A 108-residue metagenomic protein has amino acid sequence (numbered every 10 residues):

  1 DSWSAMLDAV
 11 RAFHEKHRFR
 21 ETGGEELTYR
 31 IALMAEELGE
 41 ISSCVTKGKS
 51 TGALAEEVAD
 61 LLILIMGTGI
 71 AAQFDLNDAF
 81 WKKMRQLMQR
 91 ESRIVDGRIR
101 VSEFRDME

Functional and structural regions predicted by a protein language model:
D1-V58, L62-E108: Flexible "arm" and connector segments at domain edges
